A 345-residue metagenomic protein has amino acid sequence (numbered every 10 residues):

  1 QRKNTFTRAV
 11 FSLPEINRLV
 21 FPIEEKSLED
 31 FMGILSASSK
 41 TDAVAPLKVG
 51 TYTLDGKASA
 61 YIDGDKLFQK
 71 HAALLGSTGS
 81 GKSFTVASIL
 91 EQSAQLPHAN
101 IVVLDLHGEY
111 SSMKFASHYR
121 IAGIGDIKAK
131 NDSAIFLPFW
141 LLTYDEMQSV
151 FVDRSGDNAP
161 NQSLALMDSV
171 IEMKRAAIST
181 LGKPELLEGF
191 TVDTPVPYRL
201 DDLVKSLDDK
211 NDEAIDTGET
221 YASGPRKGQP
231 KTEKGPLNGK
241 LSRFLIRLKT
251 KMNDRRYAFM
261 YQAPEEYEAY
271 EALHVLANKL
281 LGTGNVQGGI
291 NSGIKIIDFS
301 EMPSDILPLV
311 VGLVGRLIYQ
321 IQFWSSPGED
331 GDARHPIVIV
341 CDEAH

Functional and structural regions predicted by a protein language model:
Q1-L75, I89, A333-H335: Basic- and hydrophobic-enriched, low-structure N-terminal and domain-boundary segments that flank ATP-binding catalytic
K3-P14, D63-L90, E219-L237, G282 (+2 more regions): Short N-terminal secondary-structure initiator segments
E25-L35, S133-F136, F151-S155, K231: Glycine-rich phosphate-binding loops of NTPases
K40-D42, D55, M113-K114, K130 (+2 more regions): A generic structural signal for short, non-catalytic loop/turn and secondary-structure boundary residues
V44-D126: Glycine-rich phosphate-binding loop of nucleotide-binding enzymes
A45, A58-A60, K70, A99-V102 (+4 more regions): Structural beta-strand/beta-sheet cores of well-ordered domains, especially the beta-sheet scaffolds that support
S112, F139-H345: P-loop NTPase motor domains
G125-L142: A short, charged helix-loop
